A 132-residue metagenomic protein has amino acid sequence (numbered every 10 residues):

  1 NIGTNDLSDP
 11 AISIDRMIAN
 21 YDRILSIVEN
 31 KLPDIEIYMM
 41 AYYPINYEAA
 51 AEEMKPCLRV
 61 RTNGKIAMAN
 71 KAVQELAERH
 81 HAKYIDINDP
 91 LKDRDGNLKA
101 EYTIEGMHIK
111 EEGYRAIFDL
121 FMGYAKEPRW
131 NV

Functional and structural regions predicted by a protein language model:
N1-I18, P44-Y47: Oxyanion-hole/transition-state-stabilizing segment in secreted/luminal serine hydrolases and related acyltransferases
S13, D22, R61-T62: A generic structural signal for short
A19-N20, K65: Short, glycine/acidic-rich beta->alpha junctions
Y21-L25, N70: Generic structural signal for well-ordered alpha-helices, preferentially at hydrophobic/aromatic core positions
N30-K31, R79: Alpha-helix C-cap/termination motif
L32-E36: A short helix->loop->beta-strand "cap" motif at the edges of active sites that frequently abuts
Y38-A41: Structural beta-sheet core signal
P44-V132: Catalytic His-Asp segment of secreted/periplasmic serine-dependent ester chemistry enzymes
